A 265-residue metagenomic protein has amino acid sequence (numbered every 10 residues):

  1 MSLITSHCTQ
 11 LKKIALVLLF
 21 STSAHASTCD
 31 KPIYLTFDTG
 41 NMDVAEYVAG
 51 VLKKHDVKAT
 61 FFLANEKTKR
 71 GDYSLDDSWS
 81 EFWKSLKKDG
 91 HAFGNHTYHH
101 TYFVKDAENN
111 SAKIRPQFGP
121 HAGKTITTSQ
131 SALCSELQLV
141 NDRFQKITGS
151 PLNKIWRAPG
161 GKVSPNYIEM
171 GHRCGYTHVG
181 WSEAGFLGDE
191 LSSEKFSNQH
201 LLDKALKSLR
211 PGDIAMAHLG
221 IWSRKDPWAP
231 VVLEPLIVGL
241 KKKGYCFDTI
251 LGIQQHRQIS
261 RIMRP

Functional and structural regions predicted by a protein language model:
M1-Q10: N-terminal secretory signal peptides that target proteins for export/translocation
T9-V17: Sec-dependent signal peptide recognition, specifically the positively charged N-region followed immediately by
V17-A26: Hydrophobic h-region of N-terminal signal peptides that target proteins for export in Gram-negative bacteria
S27, K54-A59, K69, K225-P265: C-terminal domain-boundary segment and adjacent tail
S27-H121, T128, E136-K154, G239: Active-site beta->alpha N-cap acidic-glycine motif
P32, D43-Y47, E81, T128 (+10 more regions): Extracytoplasmic/secreted proteins, especially bacterial periplasmic and envelope-associated proteins
T39-V44, N65-S78, T101-D106, I155-P165 (+3 more regions): Acidic-and-aromatic substrate-binding clefts and catalytic sites of carbohydrate-active enzymes
K162, Y167-S208, Y245-H256: His/Asp/Glu-enriched short active-site or ligand-binding loop at hydrolase and phosphoryl-transfer sites
